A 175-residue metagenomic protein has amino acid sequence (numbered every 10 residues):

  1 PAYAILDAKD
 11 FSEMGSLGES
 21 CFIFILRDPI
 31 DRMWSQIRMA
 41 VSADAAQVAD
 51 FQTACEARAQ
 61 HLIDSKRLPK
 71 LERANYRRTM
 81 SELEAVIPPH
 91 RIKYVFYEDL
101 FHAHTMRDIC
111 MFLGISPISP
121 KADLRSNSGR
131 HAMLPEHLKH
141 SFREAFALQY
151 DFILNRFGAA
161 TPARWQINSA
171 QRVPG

Functional and structural regions predicted by a protein language model:
P1-S42, R67-F96, F101-H104, L148 (+1 more regions): PAPS-dependent sulfotransferase catalytic domain
S20-F24, A46-F51, S116-A122: Glycine-rich loops and low-complexity Gly/Arg-rich segments that provide flexible linkers or classic glycine-based
R27-P29, T53-A59, D123-S126: Short C-terminal domain-edge/linker segments immediately following a structured domain
I37-T53: A mobile, often basic/glycine-rich helix-loop segment that functions as the active-site lid/recognition loop
D50-A59, Y76-T79, V86: A structural motif
A57-L68: Short glycine/proline- and acidic residue-enriched helix-loop micro-motifs that form flexible lids or anion-recognition
L71, N75-F152, A159-G175: The conserved 3'-phosphoadenosine-5'-phosphosulfate
